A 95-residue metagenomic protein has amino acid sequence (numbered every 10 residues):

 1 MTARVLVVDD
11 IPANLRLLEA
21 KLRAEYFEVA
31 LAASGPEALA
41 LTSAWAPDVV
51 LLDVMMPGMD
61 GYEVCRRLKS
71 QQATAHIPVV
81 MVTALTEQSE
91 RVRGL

Functional and structural regions predicted by a protein language model:
A13, S34-E37, D60-R66, T86: Acidic catalytic/metal-coordinating carboxylates
R16-A24: Charged docking surfaces used in two-component/phosphorelay signaling
Y26-A33, L41: Short hydrophobic/Thr-rich beta-strand motif most characteristic of the beta2 strand and flanking loop of CheY-like
A38, T42, R93-L95: Residue preferences within the helical output face of two-component receiver
W45-L51: Active-site beta3 strand of CheY-like receiver
M56: Receiver (REC) domain active-site loop signature in two-component systems and cognate sites in sensor histidine kinases
Q71, L85-T86: Short, conserved "switch-loop" micro-motifs in signal-transduction and mechanochemical regulators
